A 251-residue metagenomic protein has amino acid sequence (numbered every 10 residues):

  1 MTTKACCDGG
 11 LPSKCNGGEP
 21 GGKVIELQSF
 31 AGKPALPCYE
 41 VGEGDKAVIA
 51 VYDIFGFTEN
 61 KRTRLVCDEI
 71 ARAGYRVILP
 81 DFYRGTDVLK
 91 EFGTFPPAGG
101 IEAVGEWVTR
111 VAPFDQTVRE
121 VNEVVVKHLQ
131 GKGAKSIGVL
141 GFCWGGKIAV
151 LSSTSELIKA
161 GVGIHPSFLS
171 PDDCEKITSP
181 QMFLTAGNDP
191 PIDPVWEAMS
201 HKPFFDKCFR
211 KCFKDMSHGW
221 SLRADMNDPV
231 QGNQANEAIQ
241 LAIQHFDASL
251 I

Functional and structural regions predicted by a protein language model:
M1-I251: N-terminal cap/leader regions of alpha/beta-hydrolase-fold enzymes, predominantly small-molecule hydrolases
